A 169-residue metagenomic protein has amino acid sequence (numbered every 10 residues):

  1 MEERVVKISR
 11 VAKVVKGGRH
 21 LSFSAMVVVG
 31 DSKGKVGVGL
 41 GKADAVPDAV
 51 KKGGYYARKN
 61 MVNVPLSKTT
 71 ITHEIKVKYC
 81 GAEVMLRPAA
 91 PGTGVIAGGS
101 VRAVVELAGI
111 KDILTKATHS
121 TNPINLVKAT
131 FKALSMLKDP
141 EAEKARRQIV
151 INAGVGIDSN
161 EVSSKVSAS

Functional and structural regions predicted by a protein language model:
M1-S169: Ribosome-associated RNA-binding proteins
